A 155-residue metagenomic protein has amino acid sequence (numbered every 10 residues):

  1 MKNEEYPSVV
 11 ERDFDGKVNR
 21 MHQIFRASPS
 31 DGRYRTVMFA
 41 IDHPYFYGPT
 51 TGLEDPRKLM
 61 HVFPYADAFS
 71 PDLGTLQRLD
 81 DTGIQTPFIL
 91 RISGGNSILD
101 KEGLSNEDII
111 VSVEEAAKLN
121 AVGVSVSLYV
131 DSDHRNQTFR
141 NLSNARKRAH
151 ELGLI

Functional and structural regions predicted by a protein language model:
M1-D42, L76-Q85: N-terminal amphipathic alpha-helix/helix-capping segment at the start of soluble metabolic enzymes
D31, T36-M38, P44-I98, E102-I155: Alpha/beta enzyme core
